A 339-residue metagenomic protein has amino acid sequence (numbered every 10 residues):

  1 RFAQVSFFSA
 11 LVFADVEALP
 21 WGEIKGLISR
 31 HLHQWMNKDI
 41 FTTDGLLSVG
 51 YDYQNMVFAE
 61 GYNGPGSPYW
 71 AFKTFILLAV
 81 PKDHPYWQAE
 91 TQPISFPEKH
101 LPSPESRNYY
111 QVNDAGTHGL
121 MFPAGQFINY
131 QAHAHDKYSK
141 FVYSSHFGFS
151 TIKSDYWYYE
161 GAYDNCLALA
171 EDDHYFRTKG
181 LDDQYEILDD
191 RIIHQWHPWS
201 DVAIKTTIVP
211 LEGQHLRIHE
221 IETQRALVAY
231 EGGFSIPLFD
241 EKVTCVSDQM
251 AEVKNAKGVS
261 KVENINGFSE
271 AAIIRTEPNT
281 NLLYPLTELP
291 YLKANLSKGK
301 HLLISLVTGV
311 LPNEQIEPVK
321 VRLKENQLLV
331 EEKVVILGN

Functional and structural regions predicted by a protein language model:
R1-T91: Extracellular polysaccharide-recognition and catalytic grooves
P20-L27, H84-T91, P123-F127, A134-D136 (+2 more regions): Composition- and surface-driven signal marking solvent-exposed, interaction-prone regions in large proteins
N63, S103-R107, P210-G213: A structural signal for short secondary-structure junctions
G66, I94, A115, H135-S139 (+2 more regions): Terminal-appendage/accessory-domain detector
S67, R107-Q111, H215-R217: Structural beta-strand/beta-sheet cores of well-ordered domains, especially the beta-sheet scaffolds that support
V80-G116: Short, Gly/Pro- and small/polar-rich lid/capping loops
P104-Y109, T117-N165: Non-catalytic interaction/regulatory modules that flank or connect domains
F147-S150, D155-N339: Extended repeat-based interaction scaffolds and adjacent low-complexity, acidic/S/T/P-biased segments that form broad
